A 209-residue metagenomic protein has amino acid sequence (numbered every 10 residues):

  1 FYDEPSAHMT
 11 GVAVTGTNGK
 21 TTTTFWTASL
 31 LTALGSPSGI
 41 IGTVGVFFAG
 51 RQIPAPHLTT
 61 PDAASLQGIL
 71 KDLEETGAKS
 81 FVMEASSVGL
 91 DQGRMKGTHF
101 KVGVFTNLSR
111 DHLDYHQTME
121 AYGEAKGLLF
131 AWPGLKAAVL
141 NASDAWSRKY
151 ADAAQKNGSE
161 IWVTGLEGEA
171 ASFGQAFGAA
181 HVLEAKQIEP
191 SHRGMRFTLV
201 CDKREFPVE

Functional and structural regions predicted by a protein language model:
F1-A13, T22-G35, W162, S172-G174 (+2 more regions): Short, basic phosphate-binding NTP loop
G35-F48, A85-S86: Short beta-strand-centered segment that lines the nucleotide-binding/catalytic pocket of NTP-utilizing
S38, S80-F81, I161: Hydrophobic anchor at the start of a short beta-strand that flanks the dinucleotide cofactor-binding loop
Q52-S86: Conserved nucleotide-sensing/catalytic segment adjacent to the nucleotide-binding pocket in NTP-handling enzymes
P61-A64, M83-G89, E120-G123, A180-H181: Short gly/ser/thr-rich secondary-structure transition/capping motifs
T76, F100-E209: Acidic, Mg2+-coordinating active-site environments of NTP-dependent enzymes
V88-K96: Conserved helix/coil segment N-terminal to the catalytic DExD/H
